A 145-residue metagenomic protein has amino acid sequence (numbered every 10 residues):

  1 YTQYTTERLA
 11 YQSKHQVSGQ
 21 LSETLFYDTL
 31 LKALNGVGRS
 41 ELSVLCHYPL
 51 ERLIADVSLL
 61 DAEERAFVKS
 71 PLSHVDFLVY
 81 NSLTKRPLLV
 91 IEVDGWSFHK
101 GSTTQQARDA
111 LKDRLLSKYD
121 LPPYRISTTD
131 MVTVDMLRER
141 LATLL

Functional and structural regions predicted by a protein language model:
Y1-V90, H99-R125, T129-L145: Nucleic-acid endo/exonuclease domains
V93-G95: Residues immediately flanking
